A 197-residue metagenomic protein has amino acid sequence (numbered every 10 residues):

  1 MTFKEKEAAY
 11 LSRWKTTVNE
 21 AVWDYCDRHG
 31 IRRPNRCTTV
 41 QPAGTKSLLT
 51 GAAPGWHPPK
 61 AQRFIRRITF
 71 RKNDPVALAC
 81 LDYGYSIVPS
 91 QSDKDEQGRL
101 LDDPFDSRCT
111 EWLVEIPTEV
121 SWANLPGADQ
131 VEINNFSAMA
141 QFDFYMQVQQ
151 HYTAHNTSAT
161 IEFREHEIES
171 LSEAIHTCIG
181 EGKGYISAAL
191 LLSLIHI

Functional and structural regions predicted by a protein language model:
M1-Q41: Internal maturation/activation junctions in enzymes
K15, P42, L49-I195: Catalytic alpha/beta core of large soluble enzyme barrels
N35, L48-L49: Short capping micro-motif at the N-terminus of alpha-helices
